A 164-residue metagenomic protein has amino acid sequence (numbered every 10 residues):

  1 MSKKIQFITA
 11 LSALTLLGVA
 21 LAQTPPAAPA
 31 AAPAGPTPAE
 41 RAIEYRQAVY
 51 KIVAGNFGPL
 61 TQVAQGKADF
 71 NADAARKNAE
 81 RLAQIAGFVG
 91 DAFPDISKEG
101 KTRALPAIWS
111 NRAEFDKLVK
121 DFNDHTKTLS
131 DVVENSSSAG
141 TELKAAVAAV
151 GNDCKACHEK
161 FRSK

Functional and structural regions predicted by a protein language model:
M1-S12: Bacterial N-terminal signal peptides that target proteins for export
L17-A22: N-terminal signal peptide c-region/cleavage motif recognized by signal peptidases
P26-A30, E40-A68, A72, N78-K164: Sequence context surrounding c-type heme c attachment/ligation sites in exported
